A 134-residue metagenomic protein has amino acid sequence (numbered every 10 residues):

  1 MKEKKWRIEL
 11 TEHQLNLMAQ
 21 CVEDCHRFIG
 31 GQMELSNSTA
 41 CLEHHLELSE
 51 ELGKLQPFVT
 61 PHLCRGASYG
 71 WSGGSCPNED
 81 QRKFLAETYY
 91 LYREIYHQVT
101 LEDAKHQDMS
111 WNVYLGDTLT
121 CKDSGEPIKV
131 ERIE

Functional and structural regions predicted by a protein language model:
M1-E134: Positively charged, low-complexity terminal tracts and the immediately adjacent first secondary-structure elements
